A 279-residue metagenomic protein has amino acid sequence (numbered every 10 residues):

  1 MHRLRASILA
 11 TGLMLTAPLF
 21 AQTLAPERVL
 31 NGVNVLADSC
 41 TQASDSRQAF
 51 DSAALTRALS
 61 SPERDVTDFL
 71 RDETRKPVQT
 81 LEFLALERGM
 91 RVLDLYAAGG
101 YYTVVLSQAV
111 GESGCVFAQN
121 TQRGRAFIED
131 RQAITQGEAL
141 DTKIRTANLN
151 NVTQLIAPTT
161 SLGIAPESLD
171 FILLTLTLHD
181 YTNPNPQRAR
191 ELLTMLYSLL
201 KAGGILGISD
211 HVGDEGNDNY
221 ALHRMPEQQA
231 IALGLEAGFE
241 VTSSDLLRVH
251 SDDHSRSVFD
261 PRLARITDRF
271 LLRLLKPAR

Functional and structural regions predicted by a protein language model:
A54-F83, E87: Class I SAM-dependent methyltransferase Rossmann-like catalytic core, especially the SAM/SAH-binding loop
G89-A98: Conserved class I S-adenosyl-L-methionine
S107-Q108, R188-A202: A short glycine-rich, Lys/Arg-flanked "PGG" loop and its adjoining helix->strand segment in the class I
D141-I144, D218-S244: Conserved Class I S-adenosyl-L-methionine
L149, L162-I172: A short acidic, Gly/Pro-enriched loop at the edge of an enzyme's catalytic core that lines a small-molecule cofactor
T159, D170-Q187: A short SAM/SAH-binding and catalytic strip from SAM-dependent methyltransferases
G203-V212: Conserved beta-strand signature within the Rossmann-like core of class I S-adenosyl-L-methionine
D253-R279: Core SAM-dependent methyltransferase catalytic element
